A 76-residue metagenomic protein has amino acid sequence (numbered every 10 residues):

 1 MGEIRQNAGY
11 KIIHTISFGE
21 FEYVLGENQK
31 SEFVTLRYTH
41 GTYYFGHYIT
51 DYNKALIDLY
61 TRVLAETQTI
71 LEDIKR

Functional and structural regions predicted by a protein language model:
M1-S17: Negatively charged, low-complexity tracts enriched in Asp/Glu with abundant Ser/Thr
G19-G46, R62: Short aromatic-glycine-(Arg/Gly/Cys) micro-motifs in beta-strand/loop hairpins
Y44-R76: Mixed-charge, Lys/Arg-enriched low-complexity segments
